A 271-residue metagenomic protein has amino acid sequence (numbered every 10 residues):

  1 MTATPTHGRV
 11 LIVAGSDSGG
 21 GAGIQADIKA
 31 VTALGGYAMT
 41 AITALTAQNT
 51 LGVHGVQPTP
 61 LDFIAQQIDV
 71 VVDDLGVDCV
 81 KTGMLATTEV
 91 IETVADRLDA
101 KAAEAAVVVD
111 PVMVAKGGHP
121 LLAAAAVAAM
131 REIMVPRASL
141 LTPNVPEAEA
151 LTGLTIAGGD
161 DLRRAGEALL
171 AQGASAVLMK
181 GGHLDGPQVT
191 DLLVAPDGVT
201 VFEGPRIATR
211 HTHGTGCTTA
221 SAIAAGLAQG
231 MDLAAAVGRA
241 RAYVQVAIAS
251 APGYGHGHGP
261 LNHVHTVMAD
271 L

Functional and structural regions predicted by a protein language model:
M1-T6, G23, P187-F202: Acidic-glycine-rich active-site phosphate/pyrophosphate-binding loop
T2-I12, T32-G117: Conserved N-terminal subdomain of the carbohydrate kinase-like
H7, P58, A234-L271: Charged C-terminal helix
V13-G19, T200-H213: Short pre-catalytic strand/loop immediately N-terminal to key active-site residues, enriched for Gly-Thr
A30, E149-A150, R210-L233: Short, small-residue alpha-helix embedded
L34-M39, T200, G226-A240: Phosphate-handling active-site elements
A124-V199: Conserved phosphate/ATP/ADP-binding segment of small-molecule kinases
L162-L170, F202, D232-A247: Short, well-structured alpha-helical segments that form the helix of a local strand-helix-strand
